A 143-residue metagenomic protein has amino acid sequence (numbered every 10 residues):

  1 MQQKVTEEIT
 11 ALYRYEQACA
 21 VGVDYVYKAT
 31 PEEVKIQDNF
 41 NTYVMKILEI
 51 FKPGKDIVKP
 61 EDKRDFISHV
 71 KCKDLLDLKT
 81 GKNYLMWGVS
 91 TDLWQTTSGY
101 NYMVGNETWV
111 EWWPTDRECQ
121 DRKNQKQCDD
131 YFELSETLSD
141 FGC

Functional and structural regions predicted by a protein language model:
M1-C143: Basic, polyanion-binding surface patches
